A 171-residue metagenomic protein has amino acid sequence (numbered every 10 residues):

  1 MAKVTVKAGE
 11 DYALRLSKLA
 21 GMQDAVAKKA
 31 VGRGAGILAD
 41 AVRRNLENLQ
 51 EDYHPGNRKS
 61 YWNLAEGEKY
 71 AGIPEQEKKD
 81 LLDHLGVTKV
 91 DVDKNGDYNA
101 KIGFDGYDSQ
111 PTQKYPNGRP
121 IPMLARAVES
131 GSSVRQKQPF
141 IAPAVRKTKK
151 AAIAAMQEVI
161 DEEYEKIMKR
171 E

Functional and structural regions predicted by a protein language model:
M1-M22: N-terminal, Lys/Arg- and Ser/Thr-rich interaction peptides
E10-A13, K79, P139: Alpha-helical membrane and juxtamembrane elements of multi-pass inner-membrane transport and channel proteins
S17, G21-K28, G32, R146 (+1 more regions): Short amphipathic alpha-helical segments with heptad-repeat character
G21-G131, K169-E171: Short, low-complexity, charged/polar segments at coil/turn and helix-coil boundaries
P122-E171: Lipid-handling modules and contact-site tethers
